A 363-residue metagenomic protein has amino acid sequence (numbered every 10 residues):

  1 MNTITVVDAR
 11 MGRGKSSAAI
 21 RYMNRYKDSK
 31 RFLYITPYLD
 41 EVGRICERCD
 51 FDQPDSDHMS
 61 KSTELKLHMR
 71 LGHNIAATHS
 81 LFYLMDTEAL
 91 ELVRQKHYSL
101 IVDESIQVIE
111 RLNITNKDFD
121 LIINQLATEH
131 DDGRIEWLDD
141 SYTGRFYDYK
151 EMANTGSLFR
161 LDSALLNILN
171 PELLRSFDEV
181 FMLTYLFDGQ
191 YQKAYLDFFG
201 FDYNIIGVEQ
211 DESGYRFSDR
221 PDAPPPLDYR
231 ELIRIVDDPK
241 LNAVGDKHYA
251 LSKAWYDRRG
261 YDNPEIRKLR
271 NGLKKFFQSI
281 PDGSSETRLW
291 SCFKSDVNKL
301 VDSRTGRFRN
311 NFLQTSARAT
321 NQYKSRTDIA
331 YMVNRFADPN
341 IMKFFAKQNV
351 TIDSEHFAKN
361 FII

Functional and structural regions predicted by a protein language model:
V6-A9, S17-Y26, P171-L173, I233-T287: Conserved interdomain hinge at the start of the Helicase C-terminal
M11, S16-Q53, S80-L81: Conserved Walker A/P-loop ATP-binding site and its immediately adjacent core in helicase/helicase-like ATPase domains
K30-Y38, V180-T184, E286-K294: Conserved RecA-like ASCE P-loop NTPase motor core of nucleic-acid helicases/translocases
K61-I75: Conserved motor-coupling elements within RecA-like helicase/translocase cores
M69-G72, D86-Y98, R175, S284 (+1 more regions): Short basic/glycine-enriched coil/helix segment immediately N-terminal to the Walker B
S80-D86, T305-I363: Conserved RecA-like P-loop NTPase helicase motor core
S80-F82, L90-S157: SF2 helicase catalytic motif II
Q190-Y191, L196-D262, G272: Interdomain hinge/linker at the junction between the two RecA-like core domains of SF2 helicases
